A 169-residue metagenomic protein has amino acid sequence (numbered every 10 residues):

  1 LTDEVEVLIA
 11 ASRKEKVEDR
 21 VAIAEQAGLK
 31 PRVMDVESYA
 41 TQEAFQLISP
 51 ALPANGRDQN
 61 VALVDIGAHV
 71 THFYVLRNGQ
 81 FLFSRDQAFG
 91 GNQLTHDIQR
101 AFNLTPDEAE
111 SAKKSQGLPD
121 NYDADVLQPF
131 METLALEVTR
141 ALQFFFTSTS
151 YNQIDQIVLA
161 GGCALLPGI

Functional and structural regions predicted by a protein language model:
L1-I169: Hydrophobic/aromatic-enriched cytosolic interaction surfaces used to assemble or bind macromolecules
